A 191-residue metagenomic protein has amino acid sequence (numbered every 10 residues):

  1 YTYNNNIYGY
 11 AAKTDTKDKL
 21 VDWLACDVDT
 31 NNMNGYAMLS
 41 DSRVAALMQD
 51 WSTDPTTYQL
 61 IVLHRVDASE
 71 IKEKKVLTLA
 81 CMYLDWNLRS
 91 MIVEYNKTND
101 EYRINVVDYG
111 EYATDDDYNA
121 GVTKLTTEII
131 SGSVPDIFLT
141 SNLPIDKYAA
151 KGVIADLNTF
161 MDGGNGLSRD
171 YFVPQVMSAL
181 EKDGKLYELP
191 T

Functional and structural regions predicted by a protein language model:
Y1-D146, G166: Conserved N-terminal structural module of periplasmic/extracytoplasmic solute-binding proteins
N142-T191: Hinge/lid segment of periplasmic solute-binding proteins
